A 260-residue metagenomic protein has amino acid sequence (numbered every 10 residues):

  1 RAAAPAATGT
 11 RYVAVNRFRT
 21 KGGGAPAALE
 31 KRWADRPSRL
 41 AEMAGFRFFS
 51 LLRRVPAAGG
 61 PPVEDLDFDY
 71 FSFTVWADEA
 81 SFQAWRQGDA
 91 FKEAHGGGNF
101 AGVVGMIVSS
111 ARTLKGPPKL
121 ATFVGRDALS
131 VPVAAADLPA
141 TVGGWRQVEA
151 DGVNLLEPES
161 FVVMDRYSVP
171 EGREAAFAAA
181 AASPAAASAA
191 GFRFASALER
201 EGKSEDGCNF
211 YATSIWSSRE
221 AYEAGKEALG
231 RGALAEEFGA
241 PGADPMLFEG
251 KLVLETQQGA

Functional and structural regions predicted by a protein language model:
A2-F71, V75-A260: Short S/T/G/P-rich N-terminal loop/turn motif that feeds into the first structured element of a domain
